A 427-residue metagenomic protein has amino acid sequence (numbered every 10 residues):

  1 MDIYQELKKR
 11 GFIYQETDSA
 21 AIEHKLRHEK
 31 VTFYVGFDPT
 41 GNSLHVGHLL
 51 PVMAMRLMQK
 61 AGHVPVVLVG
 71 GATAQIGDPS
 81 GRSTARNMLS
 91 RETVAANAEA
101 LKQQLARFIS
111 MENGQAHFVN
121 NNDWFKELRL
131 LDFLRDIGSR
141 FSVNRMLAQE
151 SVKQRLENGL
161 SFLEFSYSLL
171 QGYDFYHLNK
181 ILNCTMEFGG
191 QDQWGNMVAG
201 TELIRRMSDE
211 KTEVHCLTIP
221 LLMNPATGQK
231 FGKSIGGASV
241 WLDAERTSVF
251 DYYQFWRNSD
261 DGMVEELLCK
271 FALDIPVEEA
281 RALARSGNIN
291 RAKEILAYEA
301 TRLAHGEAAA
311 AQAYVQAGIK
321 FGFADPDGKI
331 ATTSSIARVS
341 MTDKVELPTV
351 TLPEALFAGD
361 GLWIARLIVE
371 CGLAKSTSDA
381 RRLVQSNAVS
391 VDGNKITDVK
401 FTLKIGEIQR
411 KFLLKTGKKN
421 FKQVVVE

Functional and structural regions predicted by a protein language model:
M1-Q193, M197-T201, M207-H215: NTP-dependent nucleotidyl-transfer catalytic core
I204, S208-E427: Conserved nucleotide- and phosphate/pyrophosphate-binding catalytic cores in adenylate/nucleotidyl-handling enzymes
